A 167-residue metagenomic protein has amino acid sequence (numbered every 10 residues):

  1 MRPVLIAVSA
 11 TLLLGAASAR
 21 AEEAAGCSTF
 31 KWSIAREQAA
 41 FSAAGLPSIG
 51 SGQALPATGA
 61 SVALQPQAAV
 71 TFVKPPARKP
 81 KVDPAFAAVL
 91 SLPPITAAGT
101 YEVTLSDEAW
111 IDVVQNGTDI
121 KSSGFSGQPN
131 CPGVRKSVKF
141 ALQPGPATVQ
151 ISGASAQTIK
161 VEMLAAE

Functional and structural regions predicted by a protein language model:
M1-V4: Positively charged n-region of N-terminal signal peptides that target proteins for export
A7-G15: Bacterial N-terminal signal peptides
E22-P84: Non-catalytic extracellular/lumenal accessory regions of secreted precursors
A68-T100, K136-K139: Non-catalytic, beta-strand-enriched accessory regions in extracellular/secretory proteins and membrane protein
V89-L92, N130-P144, L164-A165: Beta-sandwich interaction modules
G99-Y101, F140-S155: Noncatalytic modules at the cell exterior or secretory-pathway interfaces, chiefly beta-strand-rich lectin/adhesion
E108-S123: Short, surface-exposed beta-strand/strand-loop-strand elements in extracellular ectodomains
S155-A166: Edge beta-strands of jelly-roll/beta-sandwich modules across compartments, strongly enriched in secreted/luminal
